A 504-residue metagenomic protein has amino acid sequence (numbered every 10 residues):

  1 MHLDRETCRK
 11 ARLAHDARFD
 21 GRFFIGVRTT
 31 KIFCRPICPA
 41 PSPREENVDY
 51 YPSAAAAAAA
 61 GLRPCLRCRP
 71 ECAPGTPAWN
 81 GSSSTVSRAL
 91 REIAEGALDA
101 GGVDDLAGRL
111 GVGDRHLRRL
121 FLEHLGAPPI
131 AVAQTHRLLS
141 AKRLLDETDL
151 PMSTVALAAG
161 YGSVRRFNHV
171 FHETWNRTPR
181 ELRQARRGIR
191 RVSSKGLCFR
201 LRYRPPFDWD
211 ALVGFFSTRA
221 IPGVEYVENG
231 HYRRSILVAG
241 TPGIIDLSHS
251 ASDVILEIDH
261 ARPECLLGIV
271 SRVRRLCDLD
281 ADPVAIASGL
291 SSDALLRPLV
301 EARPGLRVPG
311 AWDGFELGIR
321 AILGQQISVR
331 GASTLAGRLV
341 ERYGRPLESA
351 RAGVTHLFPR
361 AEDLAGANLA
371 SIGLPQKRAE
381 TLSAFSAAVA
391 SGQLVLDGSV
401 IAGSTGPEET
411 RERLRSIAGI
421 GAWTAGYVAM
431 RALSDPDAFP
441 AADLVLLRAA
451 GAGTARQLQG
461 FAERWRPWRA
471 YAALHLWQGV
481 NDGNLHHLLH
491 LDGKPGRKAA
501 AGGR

Functional and structural regions predicted by a protein language model:
M1-R504: HhH-family (HhH-GPD) DNA N-glycosylase catalytic core used in base-excision repair
